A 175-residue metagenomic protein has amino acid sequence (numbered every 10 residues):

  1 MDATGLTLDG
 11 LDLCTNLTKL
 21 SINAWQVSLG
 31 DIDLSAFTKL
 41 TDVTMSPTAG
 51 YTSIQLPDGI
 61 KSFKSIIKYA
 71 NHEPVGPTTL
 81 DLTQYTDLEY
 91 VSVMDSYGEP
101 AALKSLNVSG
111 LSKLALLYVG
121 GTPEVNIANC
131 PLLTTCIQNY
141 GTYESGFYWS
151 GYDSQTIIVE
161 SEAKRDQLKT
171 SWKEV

Functional and structural regions predicted by a protein language model:
M1-T7, N16-G30, A36-S53, G59-L132 (+1 more regions): Concave beta-strand-loop units of leucine-rich repeat
L168-E174: Short, low-complexity, Pro/Ser/Thr/Gly-rich segments in the mature regions of secreted, periplasmic
